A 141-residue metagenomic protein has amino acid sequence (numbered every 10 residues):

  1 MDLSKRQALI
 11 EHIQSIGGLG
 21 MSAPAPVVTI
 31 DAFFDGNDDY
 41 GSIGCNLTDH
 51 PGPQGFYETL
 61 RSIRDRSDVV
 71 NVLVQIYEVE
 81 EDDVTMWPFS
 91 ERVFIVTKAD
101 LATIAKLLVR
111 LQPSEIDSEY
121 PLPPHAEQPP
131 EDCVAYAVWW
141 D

Functional and structural regions predicted by a protein language model:
M1-I95, A102-R110: Long, contiguous N-terminal structural blocks used for assembly/anchoring
V96-A99, W139-D141: Short, flexible beta-strand-to-coil junctions
V109-D141: Acidic, proline/glycine-rich low-complexity IDRs
